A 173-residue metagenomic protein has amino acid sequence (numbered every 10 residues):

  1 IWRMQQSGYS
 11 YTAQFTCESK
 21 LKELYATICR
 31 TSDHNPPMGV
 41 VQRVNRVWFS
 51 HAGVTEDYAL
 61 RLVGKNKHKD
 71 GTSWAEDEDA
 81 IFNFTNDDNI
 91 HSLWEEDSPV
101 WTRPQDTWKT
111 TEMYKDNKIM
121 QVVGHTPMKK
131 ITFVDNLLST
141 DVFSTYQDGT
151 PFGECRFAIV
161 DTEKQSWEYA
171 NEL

Functional and structural regions predicted by a protein language model:
I1-N89: Active-site neighborhood of divalent metal-dependent phosphoester bond hydrolases
N35-P36, S98, R103, T150: Intrinsic-disorder/low-complexity coil detector
S73-M120, G124-M128: Alpha/beta-hydrolase fold catalytic core
Q105-A170: Conserved beta-sheet core of the metallophosphoesterase superfamily
